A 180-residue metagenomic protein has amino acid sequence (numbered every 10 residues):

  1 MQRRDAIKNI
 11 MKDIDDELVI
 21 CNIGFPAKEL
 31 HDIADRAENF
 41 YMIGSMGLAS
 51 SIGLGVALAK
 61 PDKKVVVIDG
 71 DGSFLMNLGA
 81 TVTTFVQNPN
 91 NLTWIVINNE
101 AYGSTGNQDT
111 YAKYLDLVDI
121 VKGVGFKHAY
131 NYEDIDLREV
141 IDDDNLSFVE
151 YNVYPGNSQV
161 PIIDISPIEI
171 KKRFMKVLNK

Functional and structural regions predicted by a protein language model:
R4-D5, D13, D32-K176: Thiamine diphosphate
E17-R36: Acidic-glycine-rich active-site phosphate/pyrophosphate-binding loop
N179-K180: Charge-patterned, long linear interaction tracts outside catalytic cores
